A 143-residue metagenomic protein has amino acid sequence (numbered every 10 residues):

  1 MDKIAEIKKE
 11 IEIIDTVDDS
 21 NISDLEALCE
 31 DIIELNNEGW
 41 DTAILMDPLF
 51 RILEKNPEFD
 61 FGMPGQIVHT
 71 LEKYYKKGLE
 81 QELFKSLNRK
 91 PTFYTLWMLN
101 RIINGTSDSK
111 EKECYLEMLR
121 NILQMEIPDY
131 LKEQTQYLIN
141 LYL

Functional and structural regions predicted by a protein language model:
M1-P48, Q136-L143: N-terminal alpha-helical scaffold/docking segments in eukaryotic complex subunits
D2-I11, W40-L53, K76-S86, K110-N121: Amphipathic alpha-helical scaffolding segments comprising HEAT/armadillo-like alpha-solenoid repeats
D15-S20, F50-E58, K85-F93, N121-I127: Solenoid-like repeat scaffolds
E26-G39, G62-Y74, T95-D108, E133-L141: Structural detector for internal amphipathic alpha-helices that build alpha-solenoid repeat scaffolds
M46, F59-Q66, E82: Short acidic alpha-helical/loop segments enriched in Asp/Glu that coordinate divalent cations
K55-F59, T70-Q81, R89-F93, N104: Amphipathic alpha-helical interaction surfaces
T106-L143: A generic hydrophobic-segment detector
